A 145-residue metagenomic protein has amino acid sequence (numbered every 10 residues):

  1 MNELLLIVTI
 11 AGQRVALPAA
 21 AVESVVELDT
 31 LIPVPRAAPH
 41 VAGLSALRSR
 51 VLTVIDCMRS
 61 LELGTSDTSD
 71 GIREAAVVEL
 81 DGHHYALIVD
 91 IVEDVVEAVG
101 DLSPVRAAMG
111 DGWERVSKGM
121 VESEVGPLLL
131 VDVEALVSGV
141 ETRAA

Functional and structural regions predicted by a protein language model:
M1-A145: An acidic, low-aromatic, low-complexity terminal/linker signal
